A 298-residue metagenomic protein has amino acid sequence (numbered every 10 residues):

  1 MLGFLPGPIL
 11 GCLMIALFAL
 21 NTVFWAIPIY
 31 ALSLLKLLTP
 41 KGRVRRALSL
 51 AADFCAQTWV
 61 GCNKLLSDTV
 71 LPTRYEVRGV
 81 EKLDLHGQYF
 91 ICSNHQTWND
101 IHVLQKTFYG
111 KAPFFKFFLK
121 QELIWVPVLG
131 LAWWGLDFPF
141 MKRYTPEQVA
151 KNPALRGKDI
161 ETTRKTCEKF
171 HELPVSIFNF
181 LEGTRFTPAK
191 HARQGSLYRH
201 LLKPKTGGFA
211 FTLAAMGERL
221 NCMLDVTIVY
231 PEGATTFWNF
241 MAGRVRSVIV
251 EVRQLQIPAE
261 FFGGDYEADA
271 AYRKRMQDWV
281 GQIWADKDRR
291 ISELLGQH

Functional and structural regions predicted by a protein language model:
M1-Y89, H95-T97, V103: Membrane-anchoring hydrophobic helices of lipid-metabolizing enzymes
C12, A19, G263-H298: Accessory terminal regions of nucleic-acid processing enzymes
G42-A47, A51-T58, L85-N152: Catalytic core of membrane glycerolipid acyltransferases/transacylases, capturing the structured, soluble-facing
S67-V70, P153-K158: Short, flexible loop segments at the rims of nucleotide/cofactor-binding pockets, characterized by
G79, C92-H95, L119-Q121, F180-E182 (+1 more regions): Short His-Asn-centered micro-motif
I101, T163-R164, K205-F209: Conserved glycosyltransferase catalytic-site signature
I124-Y144, H171-D265: A cross-family acyltransferase "interaction/gating" segment
L155-E168: A Trp-anchored, charged/polar loop motif used as the substrate-binding/catalytic surface of acyl/ester-handling
